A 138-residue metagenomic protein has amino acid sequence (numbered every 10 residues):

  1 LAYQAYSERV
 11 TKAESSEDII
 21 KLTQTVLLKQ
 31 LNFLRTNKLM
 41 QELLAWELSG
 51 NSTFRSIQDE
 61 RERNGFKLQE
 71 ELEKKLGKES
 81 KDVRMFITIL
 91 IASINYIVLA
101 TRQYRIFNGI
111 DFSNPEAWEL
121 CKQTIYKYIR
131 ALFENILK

Functional and structural regions predicted by a protein language model:
Q4-T36, K78-L90: Hydrophobic alpha-helical connector segments
Y6-S7, K21, T25, S49-G77 (+2 more regions): Amphipathic alpha-helical packing segments from all-alpha helical-bundle domains
R9-S16, N51, I110-N114: A short, mixed-charge helix-start or loop-turn motif at secondary-structure junctions
Q30, L43-E47, L90, I94: Short alpha-helical scaffolding segments that buttress acidic/His motifs in well-ordered protein cores
L34-S56, T101-N108: Amphipathic alpha-helical segments used for helix-helix packing
R35-E42, F66-K67, A92, K127: Generic structural signal for well-ordered, non-membrane alpha-helices
Q69-K75, S80, S93-K138: C-terminal peripheral helix-coil segments that are non-catalytic and often amphipathic
